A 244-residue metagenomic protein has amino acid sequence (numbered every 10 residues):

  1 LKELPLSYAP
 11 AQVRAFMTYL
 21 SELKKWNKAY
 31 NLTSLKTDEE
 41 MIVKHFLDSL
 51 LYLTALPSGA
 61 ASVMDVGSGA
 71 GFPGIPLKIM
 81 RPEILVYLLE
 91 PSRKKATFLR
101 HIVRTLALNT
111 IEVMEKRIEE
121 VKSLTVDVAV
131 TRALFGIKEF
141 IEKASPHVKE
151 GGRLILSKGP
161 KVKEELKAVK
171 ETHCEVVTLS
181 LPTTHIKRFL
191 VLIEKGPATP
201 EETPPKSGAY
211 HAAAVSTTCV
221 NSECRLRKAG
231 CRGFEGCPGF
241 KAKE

Functional and structural regions predicted by a protein language model:
L1-A60, M64, K94-I111, G208: Class I SAM-dependent transferase core
L6, Y30-T33, E39-E40, A70 (+4 more regions): Flexible, active-site-adjacent loop/turn segments at secondary-structure boundaries
P10, K36, E90, S157 (+1 more regions): Conserved residues at beta->alpha junctions
L51, F72-P76, K94-T97, E139: Conserved SAM/SAH-binding loop-helix junction of Class I S-adenosyl-L-methionine-dependent methyltransferases
D65-G69: Conserved S-adenosyl-L-methionine
A70-E83, E142: Conserved SAM-binding loop of SAM-dependent methyltransferases across substrates and taxa, primarily the Class I
E83-Y87, P91-V215: S-adenosylmethionine
H211-E244: Cysteine-centered metal-binding/redox modules
